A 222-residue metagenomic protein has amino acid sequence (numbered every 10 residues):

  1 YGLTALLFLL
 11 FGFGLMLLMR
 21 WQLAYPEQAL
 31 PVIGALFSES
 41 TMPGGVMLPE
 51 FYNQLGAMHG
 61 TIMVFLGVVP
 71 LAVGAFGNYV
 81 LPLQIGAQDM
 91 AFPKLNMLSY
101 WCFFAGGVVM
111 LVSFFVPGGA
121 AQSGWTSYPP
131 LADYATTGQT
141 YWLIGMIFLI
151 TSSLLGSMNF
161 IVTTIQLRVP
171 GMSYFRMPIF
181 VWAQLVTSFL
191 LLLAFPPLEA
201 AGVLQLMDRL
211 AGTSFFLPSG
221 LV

Functional and structural regions predicted by a protein language model:
Y1-V222: Membrane-embedded and interfacial regions of multi-pass energy-transducing membrane proteins
